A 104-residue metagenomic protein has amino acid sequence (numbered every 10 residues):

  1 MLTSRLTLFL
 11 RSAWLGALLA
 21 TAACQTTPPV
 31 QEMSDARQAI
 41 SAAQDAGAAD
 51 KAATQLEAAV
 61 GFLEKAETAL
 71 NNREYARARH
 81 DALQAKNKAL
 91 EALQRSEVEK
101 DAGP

Functional and structural regions predicted by a protein language model:
L2-W14: Bacterial N-terminal signal peptides that target proteins for export
A20-A23: C-terminal motif of bacterial Sec signal peptides marking the signal peptidase cleavage site
Q25-E57, L63, G103: Amphipathic, heptad-repeat alpha-helical segments
A43, G47-D50, A66-E74, A92 (+1 more regions): Secondary-structure edge/capping motif, primarily at the C-terminal ends of alpha-helices and the immediately following
K86-G103: Short, charge-rich amphipathic alpha-helical segments embedded in non-transmembrane helical bundles/solenoids
